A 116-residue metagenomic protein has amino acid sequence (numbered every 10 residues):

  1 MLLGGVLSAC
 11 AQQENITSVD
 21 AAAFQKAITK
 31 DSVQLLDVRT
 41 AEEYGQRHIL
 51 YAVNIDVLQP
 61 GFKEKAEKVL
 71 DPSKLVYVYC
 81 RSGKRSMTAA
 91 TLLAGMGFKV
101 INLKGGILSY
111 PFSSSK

Functional and structural regions predicted by a protein language model:
G4-V33, E42-L75, K84-K116: Rhodanese-like catalytic fold shared by cysteine-dependent sulfurtransferases and DSP/PTP-type phosphatases
L35-D37: Structural scaffold elements adjacent to functional motifs in cytosolic proteins
Y79: Short, surface-exposed ligand- or partner-binding patches at beta-edge/loop junctions that are enriched in aromatics
